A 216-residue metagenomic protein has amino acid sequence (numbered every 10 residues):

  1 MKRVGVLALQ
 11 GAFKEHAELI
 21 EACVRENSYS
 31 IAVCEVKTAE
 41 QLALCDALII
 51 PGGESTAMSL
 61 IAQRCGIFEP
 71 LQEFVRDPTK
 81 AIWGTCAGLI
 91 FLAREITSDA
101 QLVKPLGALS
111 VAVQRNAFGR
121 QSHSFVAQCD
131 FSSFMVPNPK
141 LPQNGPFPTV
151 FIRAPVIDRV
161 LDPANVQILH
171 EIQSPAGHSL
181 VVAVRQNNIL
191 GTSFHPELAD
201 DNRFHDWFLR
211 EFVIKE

Functional and structural regions predicted by a protein language model:
M1-R76, L141, P196, N202-E216: N-terminal beta1-alpha1 cap of cysteine-dependent amidohydrolase-like domains
L9, T85-A87, L109, R153 (+1 more regions): A secondary-structure boundary/capping signal
G11, P146-E216: C-terminal and late-domain segments of enzyme folds
E40-A43, V75, W83, K140-N144 (+3 more regions): Solvent-exposed alpha-helices and their adjacent loops that cap or buttress functional pockets in soluble metabolic
I49-I50, G84, T192: Redox-cofactor binding/interface segments in oxidoreductases and associated redox assembly factors
S55-P137: Cysteine-nucleophile active-site neighborhood
M135-Q143, R153: Active site of divalent-metal-dependent phosphoester/diester hydrolases
